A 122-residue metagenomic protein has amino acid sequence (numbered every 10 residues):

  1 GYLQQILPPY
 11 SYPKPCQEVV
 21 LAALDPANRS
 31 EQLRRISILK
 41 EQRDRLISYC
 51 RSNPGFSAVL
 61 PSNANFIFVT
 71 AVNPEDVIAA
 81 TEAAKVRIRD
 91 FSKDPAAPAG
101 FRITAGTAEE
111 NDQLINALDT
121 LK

Functional and structural regions predicted by a protein language model:
G1-S52: PLP-dependent aminotransferase class I/II
L3, V77-A80, L114-A117: Hydrophobic side chains in well-ordered alpha-helices
L39-D44, R51-A84: Conserved PLP-binding catalytic core of the aspartate aminotransferase-like
A83-A84, K93-K122: PLP-dependent enzyme catalytic core of the Aspartate aminotransferase-like
R87: Residue-level detector of anion-binding/catalytic polar loops
